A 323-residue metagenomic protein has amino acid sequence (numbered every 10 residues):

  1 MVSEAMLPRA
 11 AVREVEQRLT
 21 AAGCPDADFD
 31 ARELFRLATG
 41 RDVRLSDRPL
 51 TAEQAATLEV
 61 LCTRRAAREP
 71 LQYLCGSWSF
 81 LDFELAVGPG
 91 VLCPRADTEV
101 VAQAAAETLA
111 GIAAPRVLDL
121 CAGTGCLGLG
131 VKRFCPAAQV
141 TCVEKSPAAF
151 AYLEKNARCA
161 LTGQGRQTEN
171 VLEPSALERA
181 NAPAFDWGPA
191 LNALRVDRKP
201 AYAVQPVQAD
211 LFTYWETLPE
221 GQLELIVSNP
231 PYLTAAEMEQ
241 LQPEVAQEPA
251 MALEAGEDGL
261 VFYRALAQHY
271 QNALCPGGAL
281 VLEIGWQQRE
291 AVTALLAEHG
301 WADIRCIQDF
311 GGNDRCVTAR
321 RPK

Functional and structural regions predicted by a protein language model:
V2-W78: N-terminal auxiliary segments of SAM/dcSAM-dependent transferases
R32-R36, T63, Q103, L129 (+2 more regions): Generic alpha-helical structural context detector
G40-R41, V91, Y232, G259: Active-site/binding-pocket entry motifs
L45, A66-E69, C75, F80 (+6 more regions): Residue-level signal for pocket-adjacent positions within structured domains
R48, V60-A137, C142-E154, D186-W187 (+1 more regions): SAM-dependent Rossmann-like transferase core, predominantly class I methyltransferases with a strong bias toward
Q54, P94-D97, F262: An acidic site on a long C-lobe helix of protein kinase domains
Q103, F134-Q139, V143-E173, L177-E178 (+1 more regions): S-adenosylmethionine
